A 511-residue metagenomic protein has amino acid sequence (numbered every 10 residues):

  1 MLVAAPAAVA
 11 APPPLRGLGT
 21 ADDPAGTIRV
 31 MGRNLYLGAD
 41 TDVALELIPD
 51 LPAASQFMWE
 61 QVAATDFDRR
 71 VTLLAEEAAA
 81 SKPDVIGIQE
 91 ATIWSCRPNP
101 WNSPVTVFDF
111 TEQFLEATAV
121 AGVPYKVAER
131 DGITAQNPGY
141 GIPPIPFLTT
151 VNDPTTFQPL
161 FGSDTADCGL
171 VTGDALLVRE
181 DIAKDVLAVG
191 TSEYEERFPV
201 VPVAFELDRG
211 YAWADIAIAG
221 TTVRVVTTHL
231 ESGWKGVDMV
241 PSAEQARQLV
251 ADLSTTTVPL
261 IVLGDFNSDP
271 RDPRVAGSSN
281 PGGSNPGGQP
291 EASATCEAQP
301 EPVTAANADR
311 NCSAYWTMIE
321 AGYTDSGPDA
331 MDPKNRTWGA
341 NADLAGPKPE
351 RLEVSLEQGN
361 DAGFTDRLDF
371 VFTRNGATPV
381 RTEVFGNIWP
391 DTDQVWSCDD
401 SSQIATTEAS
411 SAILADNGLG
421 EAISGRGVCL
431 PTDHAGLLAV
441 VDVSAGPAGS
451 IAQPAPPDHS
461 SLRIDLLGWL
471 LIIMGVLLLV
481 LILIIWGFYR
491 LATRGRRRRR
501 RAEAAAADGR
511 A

Functional and structural regions predicted by a protein language model:
M1-A11, I482: Secretory targeting and sorting signals
A10-F157, V171, I423-L471, Y489-R490: N-terminal, active-site-proximal structural segment of metallo-dependent hydrolase catalytic domains
A11-G19, D185-A188, L253-I261, D269-L471: Metal-dependent phosphoester-hydrolase catalytic domains
I28-L35, R70, L74-P100, R130 (+9 more regions): Active-site beta-strand/loop signature of hydrolases that rely on acidic residues for catalysis
M58-A64, S192-V203, H229-S242, P302: Surface-exposed cleft-lining segments at the edges of enzyme active sites
A119, K126-V223, T227, P379-V380: A well-ordered secondary-structure block
L478-R494: Alpha-helical transmembrane segments
G495-A511: Cytoplasmic C-terminal tails of single-pass
